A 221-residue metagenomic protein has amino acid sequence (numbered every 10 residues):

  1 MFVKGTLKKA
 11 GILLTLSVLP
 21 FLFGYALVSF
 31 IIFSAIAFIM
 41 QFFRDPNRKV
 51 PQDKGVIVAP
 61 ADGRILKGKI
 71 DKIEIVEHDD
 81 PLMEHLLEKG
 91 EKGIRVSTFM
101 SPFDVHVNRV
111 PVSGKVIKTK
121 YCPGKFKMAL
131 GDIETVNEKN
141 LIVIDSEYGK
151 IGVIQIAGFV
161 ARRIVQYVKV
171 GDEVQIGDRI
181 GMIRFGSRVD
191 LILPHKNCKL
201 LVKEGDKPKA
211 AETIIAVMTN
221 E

Functional and structural regions predicted by a protein language model:
M1-E221: Contiguous, well-folded functional domains in the mature portion of proteins
